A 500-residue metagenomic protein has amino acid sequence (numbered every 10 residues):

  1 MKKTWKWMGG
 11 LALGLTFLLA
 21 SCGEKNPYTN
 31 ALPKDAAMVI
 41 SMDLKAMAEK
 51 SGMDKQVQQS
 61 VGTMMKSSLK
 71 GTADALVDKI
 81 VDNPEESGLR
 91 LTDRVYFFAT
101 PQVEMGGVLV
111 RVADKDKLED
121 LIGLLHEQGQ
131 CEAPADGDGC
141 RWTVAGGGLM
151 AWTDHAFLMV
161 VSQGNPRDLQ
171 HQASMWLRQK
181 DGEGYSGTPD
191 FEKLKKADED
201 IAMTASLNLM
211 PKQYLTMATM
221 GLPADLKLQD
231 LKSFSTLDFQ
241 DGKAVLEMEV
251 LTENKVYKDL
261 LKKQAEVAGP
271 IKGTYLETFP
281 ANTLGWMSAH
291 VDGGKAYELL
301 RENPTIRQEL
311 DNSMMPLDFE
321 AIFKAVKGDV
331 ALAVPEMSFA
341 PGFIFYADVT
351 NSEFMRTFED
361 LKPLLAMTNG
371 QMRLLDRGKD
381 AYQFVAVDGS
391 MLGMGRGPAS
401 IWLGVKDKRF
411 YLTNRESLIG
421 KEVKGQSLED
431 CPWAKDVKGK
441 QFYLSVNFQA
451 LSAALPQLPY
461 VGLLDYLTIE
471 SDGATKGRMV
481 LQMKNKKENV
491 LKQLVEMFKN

Functional and structural regions predicted by a protein language model:
M1-A20: Sec-dependent bacterial lipoprotein signal peptides
K3-W5, S21-C22, A453-N500: In a subset of proteins, long, contiguous C-terminal domains/tails are tracked
C22-A145, Y185-A340, R356-Q371, L494-N500: Structural boundary/hinge residues at secondary-structure and domain interfaces
I40, T143-W176, M287, S390-S427 (+2 more regions): A short, solvent-exposed beta-edge/loop patch
F98-V103, R111-K115, T143-G147, T153-H155 (+9 more regions): Short, flexible beta-strand-to-coil junctions
V112-D154, I201-T204, F354-K406, A434-L458: Short Gly/Thr-rich strand-loop-strand
M314-E353, L365-E422: Extended, amphipathic alpha-helical scaffolds
V387-L392, L428-V437, E488-M497: Short terminal targeting/anchoring segments
